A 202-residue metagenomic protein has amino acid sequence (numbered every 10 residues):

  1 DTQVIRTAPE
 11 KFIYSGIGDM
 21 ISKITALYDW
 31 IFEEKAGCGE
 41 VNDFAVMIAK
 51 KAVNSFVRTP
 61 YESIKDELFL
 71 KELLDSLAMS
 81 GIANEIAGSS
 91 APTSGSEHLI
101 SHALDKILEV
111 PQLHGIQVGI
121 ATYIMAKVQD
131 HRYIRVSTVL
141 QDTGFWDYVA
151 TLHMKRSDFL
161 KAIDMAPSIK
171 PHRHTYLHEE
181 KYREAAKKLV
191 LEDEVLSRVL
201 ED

Functional and structural regions predicted by a protein language model:
T2-A91: Carboxylate- and glycine-rich phosphate/diphosphate-binding segment that chelates Mg2+/Mn2+
G18-M20, D29, E33, D130-D202: C-terminal charged capping/lid subdomain of soluble metabolic enzymes
S22-K23, A78-E85, G119-V128, M165-S168: Short, hydrophobic/amphipathic alpha-helical patches that form generic packing surfaces within helical domains
I24, P60-S63, L104-I107, M125-Q129 (+2 more regions): Generic structural signal for hydrophobic core residues of well-folded globular domains
V41-V53, A103, A121-V128, Q141-H153: Short, mixed-charge aromatic SLiMs
E62, I86, K106-V110, W146 (+2 more regions): General structural signal for alpha-helix termini and helix-helix connectors
E72-M79, G95, L99, Q117-A121 (+1 more regions): Amphipathic alpha-helical interaction segments
S94-H131: C-terminal catalytic subdomain
